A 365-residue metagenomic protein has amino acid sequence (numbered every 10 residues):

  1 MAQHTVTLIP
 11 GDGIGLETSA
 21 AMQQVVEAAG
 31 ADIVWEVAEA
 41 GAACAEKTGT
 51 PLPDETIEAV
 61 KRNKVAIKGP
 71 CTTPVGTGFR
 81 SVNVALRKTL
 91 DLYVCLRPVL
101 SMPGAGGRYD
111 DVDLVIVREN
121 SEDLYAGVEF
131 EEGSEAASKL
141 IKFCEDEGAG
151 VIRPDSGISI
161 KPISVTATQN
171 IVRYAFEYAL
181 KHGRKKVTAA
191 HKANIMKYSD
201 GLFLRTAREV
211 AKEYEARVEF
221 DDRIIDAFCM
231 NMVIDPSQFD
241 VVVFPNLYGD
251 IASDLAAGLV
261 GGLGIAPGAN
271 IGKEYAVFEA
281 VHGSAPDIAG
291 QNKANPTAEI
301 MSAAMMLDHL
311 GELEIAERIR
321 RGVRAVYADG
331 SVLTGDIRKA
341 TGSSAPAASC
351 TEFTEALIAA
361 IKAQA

Functional and structural regions predicted by a protein language model:
A2-V6: Extreme N-terminal starter segment of soluble prokaryotic enzymes
T7-A28, S138-I225: Glycine-rich phosphate/diphosphate-binding loop of Rossmann-like nucleotide-binding domains
D12-G15, K64, V117, A175 (+4 more regions): Buried hydrophobic positions in well-ordered alpha/beta secondary-structure cores of metabolic enzymes
D32-D54, M232: N-terminal beta-loop-helix "entrance" segment that forms/cooperates in small-molecule cofactor or anionic ligand
V34-V37, H182-H191, E215-R223, E312-R320 (+1 more regions): Flexible, glycine/charged-enriched surface loops at secondary-structure junctions
A42-A45, N231-V332: Glycine-rich phosphate/nucleotide-binding loop
E46-E145, G157-S159, L247: N-terminal glycine-rich phosphate/adenylate-binding segment common to multiple enzyme folds
A345-A365: Phosphate-binding loop/pocket of nucleotide- and phosphate-handling active sites
